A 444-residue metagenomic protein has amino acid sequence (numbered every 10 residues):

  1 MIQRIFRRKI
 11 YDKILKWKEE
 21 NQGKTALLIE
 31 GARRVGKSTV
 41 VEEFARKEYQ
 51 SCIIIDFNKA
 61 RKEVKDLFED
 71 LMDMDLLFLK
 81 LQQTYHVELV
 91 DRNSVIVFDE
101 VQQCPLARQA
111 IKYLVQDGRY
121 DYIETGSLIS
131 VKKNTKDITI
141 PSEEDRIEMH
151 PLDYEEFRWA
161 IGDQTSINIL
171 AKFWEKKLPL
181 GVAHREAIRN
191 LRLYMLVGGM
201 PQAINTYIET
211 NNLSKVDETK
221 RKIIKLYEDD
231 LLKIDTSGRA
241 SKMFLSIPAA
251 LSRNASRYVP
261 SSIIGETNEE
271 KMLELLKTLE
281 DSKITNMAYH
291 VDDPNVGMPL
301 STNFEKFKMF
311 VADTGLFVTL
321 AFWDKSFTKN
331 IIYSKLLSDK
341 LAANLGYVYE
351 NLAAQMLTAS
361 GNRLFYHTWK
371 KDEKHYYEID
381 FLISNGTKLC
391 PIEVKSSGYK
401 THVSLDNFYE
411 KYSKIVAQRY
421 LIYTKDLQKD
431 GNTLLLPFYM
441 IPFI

Functional and structural regions predicted by a protein language model:
I2-K16: N-terminal pre-P-loop "Q-motif" helix
I2-Q3, K18-E19, T25, R34 (+3 more regions): A cross-kingdom feature that marks ATP-driven nucleic-acid transaction machinery
I29: Hydrophobic anchor at the beta1->P-loop junction of P-loop NTPases
K37: Conserved lysine of the Walker
K59-D91: Short glycine-rich substrate-engagement loop in P-loop NTPases that contacts/grips substrate
Y113, S130-R146, R158-D163: Short regulatory helix/loop adjacent to the ATP-binding pocket of P-loop NTPases
D121-S127, E148: Structural recognition of the conserved hydrophobic beta-strand(s) that form the central parallel beta-sheet of P-loop
G162-Y349, R363, K374: Interdomain hinge/linker elements that couple catalytic modules in large macromolecular machines
